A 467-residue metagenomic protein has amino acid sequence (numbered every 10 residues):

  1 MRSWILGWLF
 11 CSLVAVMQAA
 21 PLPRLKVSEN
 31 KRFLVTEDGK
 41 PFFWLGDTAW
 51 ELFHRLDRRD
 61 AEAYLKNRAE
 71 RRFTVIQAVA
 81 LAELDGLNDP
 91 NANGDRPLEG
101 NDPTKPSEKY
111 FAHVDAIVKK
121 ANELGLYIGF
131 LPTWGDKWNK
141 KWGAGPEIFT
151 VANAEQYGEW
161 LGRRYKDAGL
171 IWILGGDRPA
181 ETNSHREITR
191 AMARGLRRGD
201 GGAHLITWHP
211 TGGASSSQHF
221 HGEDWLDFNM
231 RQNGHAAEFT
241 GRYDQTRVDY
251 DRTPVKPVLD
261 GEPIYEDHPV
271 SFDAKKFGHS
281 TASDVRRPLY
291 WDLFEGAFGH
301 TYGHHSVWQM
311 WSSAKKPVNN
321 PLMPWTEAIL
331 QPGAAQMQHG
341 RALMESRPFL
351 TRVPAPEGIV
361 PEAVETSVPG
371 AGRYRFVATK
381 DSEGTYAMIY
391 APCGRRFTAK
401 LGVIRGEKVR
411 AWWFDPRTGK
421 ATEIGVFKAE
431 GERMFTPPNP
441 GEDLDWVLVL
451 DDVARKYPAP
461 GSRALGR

Functional and structural regions predicted by a protein language model:
W4-A15: Bacterial N-terminal signal peptides
M17-A19: Boundary at the C-terminal end of the N-terminal hydrophobic targeting segment
L22, V27-T240: Active-site mouth of glycoside hydrolases
K40, P254-P257, E266-H268, T281-G425 (+1 more regions): Aromatic- and carboxylate-lined catalytic core of secreted/periplasmic carbohydrate-active enzymes
Q77, N93-D95, L259-D260, T301 (+1 more regions): Structured core elements
R163, D167-L170, G176-I329: Extracellular glycoside hydrolase catalytic/binding regions
